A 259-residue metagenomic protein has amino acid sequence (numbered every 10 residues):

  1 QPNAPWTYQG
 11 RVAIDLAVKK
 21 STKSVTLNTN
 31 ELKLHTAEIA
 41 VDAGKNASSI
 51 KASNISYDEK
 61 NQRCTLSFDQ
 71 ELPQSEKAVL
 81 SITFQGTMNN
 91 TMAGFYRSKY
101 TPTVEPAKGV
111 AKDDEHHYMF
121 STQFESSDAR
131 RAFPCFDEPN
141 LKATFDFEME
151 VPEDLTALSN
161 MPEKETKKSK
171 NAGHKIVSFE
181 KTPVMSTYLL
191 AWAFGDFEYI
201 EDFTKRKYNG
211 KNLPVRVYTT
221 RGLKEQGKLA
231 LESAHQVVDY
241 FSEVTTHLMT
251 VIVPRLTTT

Functional and structural regions predicted by a protein language model:
Q1-R11, S21, A43-G44, T103-Y118 (+1 more regions): N-terminal, polar/Ser/Thr-rich
T7-E31: Ligand-binding face of N-terminal immunoglobulin V-set domains in extracellular IgSF glycoproteins
G10, A111, T122-S127, P134-T259: Hydrophobic helix-coil surface modules that form long, contiguous segments used for peptide/substrate interaction
K20, T29-L34, M88, K142 (+1 more regions): Short proline/glycine-enriched turn/loop motifs at strand-loop junctions of beta-rich domains
K20-N28, M92-G94, A157-N160: Short, hydrophobic/aromatic beta-strand segments
T29-L34, R97-Y118, T122-E125, P183 (+1 more regions): Short edge-strand/loop segments of extracellular domains
K33-A107, P134, V177: A surface-exposed beta-strand-loop module
